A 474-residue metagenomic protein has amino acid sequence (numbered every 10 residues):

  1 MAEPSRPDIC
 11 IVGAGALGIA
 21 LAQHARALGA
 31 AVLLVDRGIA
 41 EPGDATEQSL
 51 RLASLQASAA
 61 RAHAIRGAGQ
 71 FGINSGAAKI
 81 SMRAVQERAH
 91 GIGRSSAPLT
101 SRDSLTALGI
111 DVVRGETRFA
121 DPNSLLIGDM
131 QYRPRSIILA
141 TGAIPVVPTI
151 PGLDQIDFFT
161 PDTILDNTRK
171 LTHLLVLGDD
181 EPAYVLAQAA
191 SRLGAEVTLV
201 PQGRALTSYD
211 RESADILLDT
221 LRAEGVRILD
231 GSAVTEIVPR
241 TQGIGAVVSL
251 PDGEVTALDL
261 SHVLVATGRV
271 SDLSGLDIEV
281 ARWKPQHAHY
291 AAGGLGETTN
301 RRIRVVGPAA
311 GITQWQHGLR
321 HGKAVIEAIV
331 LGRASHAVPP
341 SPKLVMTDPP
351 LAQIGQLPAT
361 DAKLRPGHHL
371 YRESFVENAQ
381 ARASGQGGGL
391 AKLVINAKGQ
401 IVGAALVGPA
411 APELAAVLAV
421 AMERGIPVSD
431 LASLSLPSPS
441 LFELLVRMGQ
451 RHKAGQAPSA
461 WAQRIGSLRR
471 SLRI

Functional and structural regions predicted by a protein language model:
A2-P7, A14, L21-A30, V35-K170 (+6 more regions): Glycine-rich flavin
I11, L34, V176-L177, L199 (+1 more regions): Hydrophobic Val/Ile/Leu positions in short beta-strands of Rossmann-like dinucleotide-binding domains
V12-A20, H24-L33, R37-R61, T347-L357 (+1 more regions): Flexible, glycine-rich terminal cap/loop adjacent to redox cofactors in electron-transfer oxidoreductases
V112, L139, T160, I228-D230 (+2 more regions): A structural signal for the hydrophobic beta-strands that form the central parallel beta-sheet of Rossmann-like
R118-F119, L125, A195-G294: A Rossmann-like FAD-binding core segment of flavoenzymes
T141-E196, V200, E279-T299: Glycine-rich dinucleotide-binding loop and its adjacent helix/turn
I156-K170, D259-A328, A432: FAD-site-proximal beta/loop scaffold in flavoenzymes
